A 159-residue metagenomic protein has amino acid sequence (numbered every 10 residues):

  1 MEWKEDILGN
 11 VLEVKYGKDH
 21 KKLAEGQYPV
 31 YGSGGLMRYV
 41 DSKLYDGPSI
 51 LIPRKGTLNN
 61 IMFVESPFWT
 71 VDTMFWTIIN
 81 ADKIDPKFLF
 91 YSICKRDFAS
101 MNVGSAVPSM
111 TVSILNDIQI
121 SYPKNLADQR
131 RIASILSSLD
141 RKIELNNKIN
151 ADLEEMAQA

Functional and structural regions predicted by a protein language model:
M1-G32, D117-A159: Non-catalytic DNA-recognition/assembly elements of restriction-modification systems
G32-A99, V103-L115: A short beta-sheet element
